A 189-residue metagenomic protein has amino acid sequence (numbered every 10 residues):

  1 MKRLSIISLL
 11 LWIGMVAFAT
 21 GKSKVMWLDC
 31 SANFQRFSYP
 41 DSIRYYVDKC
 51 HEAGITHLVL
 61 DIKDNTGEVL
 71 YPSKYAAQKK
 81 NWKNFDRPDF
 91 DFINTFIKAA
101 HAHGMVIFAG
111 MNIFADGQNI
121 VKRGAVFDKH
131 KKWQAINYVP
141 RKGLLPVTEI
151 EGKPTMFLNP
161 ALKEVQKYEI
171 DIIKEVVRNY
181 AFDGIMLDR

Functional and structural regions predicted by a protein language model:
M1-L4: Positively charged n-region of N-terminal signal peptides that target proteins for export
L9, S31, K63: Flexible loop residues that form catalytic and substrate-binding hotspots at small-molecule/glycan-binding clefts
L10-A19: Hydrophobic h-region of N-terminal signal peptides that target proteins for export in Gram-negative bacteria
S23-F37, F114-N179: Active-site-adjacent "subsite" loops/lids of carbohydrate-active enzymes
Q35-A53, K79-H103, K167-Y168: Aromatic- and glycine-enriched glycan-recognition loops and surfaces that form the carbohydrate-binding subsites
S42-E68, N179-Y180: Catalytic domains of carbohydrate-active enzymes, especially glycoside hydrolases
I55-P88: Aromatic-lined carbohydrate-binding/catalytic grooves of carbohydrate-active enzymes
T56-L60, F92-T148, G184-R189: Glycine-rich, aromatic-flanked loop segments that form ligand/cofactor-binding clefts across common enzyme folds
